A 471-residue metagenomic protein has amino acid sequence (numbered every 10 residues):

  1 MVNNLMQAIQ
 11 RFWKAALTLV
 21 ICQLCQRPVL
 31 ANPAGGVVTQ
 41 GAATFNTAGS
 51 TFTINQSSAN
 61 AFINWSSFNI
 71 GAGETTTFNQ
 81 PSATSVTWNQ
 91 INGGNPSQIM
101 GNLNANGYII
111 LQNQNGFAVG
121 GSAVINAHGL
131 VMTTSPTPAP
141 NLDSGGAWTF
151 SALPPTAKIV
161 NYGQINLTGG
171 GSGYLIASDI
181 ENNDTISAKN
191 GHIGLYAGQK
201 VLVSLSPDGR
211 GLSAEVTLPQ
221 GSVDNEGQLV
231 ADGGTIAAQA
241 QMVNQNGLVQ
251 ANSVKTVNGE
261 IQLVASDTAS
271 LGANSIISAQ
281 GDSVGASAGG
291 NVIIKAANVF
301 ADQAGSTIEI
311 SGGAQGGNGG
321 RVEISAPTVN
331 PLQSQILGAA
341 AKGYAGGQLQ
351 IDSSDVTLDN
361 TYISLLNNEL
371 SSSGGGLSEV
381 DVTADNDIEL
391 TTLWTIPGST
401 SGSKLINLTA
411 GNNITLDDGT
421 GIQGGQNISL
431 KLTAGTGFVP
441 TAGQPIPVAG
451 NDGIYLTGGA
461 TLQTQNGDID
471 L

Functional and structural regions predicted by a protein language model:
V2-L471: Extracellular and secretory-pathway beta-repeat/beta-biased strand scaffolds
